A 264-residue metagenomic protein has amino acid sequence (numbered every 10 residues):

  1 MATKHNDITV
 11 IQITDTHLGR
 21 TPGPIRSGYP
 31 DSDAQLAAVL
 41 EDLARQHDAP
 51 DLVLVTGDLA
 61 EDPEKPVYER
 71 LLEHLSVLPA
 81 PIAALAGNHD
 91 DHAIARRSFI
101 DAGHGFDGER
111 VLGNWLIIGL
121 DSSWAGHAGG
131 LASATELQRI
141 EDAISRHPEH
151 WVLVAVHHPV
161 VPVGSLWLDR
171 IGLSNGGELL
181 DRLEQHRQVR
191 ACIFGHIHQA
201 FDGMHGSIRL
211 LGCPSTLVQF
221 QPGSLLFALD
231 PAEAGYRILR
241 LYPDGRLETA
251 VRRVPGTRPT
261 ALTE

Functional and structural regions predicted by a protein language model:
M1-R70, R146, V163: N-terminal active-site segment of His-dependent metallophosphoesterases
D7-T21, N114-W124, L153-A155, I208-P214 (+1 more regions): Active-site-proximal beta-strand elements of phosphoester/diester hydrolases
T14-Q35, E61, D91-H104, A125-A134 (+1 more regions): Acidic/histidine-rich helix-loop elements that form or flank divalent-metal/phosphate-binding sites at the catalytic
D15, G57-D58, G87, L120 (+2 more regions): Active-site glycine-centered loops adjacent to acidic/histidine catalytic or metal-binding residues that shape
P30, R182, F201-E264: Binuclear metal-dependent phosphoesterase catalytic core
A38-L52, G129-L211, G245-E248, T257 (+1 more regions): His/acidic metal-ligating clusters that form di-metal
V55-S76, D91-H104, G130, S165-W167 (+1 more regions): Metal-dependent catalytic neighborhoods of phosphoester/phosphodiester hydrolases
I82-A93: A short, structured active-site edge motif that brings together acidic residues
